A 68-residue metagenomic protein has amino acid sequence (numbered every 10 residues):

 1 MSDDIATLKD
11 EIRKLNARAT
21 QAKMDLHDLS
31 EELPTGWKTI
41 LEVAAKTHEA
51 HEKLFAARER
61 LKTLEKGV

Functional and structural regions predicted by a protein language model:
S2-L29: N-terminal acidic leader/helix
D4-T7, K62-V68: Short, charged, intrinsically disordered terminal tails
L26, A57-L61, V68: Hydrophobic alpha-helical membrane-spanning segments
E31-T63: Short, charge-rich amphipathic interface segments used for partner binding and complex assembly
